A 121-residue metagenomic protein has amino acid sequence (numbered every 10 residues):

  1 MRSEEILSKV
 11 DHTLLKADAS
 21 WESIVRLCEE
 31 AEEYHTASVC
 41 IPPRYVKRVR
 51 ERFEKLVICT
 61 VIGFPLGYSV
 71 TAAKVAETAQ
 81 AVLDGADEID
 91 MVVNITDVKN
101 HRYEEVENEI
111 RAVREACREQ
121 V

Functional and structural regions predicted by a protein language model:
M1, A19-E22, R26, C40-R44 (+2 more regions): Conserved active-site and cofactor/substrate-binding residues in soluble primary-metabolism enzymes
M1-E29, N108, A112-E115: Alpha/beta catalytic cores of nucleotide-metabolism and tRNA/nucleoside-modifying enzymes
E5-W21, C59-V75, T96-R102: Active-site mouth loops of central-metabolism enzymes
L7-K9, S38-C40, V57-C59, E88-D90 (+1 more regions): Structural preference for beta-strand elements that scaffold enzyme active sites
D11, V49, A81: Conserved, mostly hydrophobic/aromatic
K16-S20, V25-R52, I58-I62, S69: Conserved alpha/beta-domain cores
P43-L66, Y103-V121: Alpha-helix-loop-beta-strand connector modules within alpha/beta enzyme cores
A76, L83-V121: Hydrophobic, well-structured mid-protein blocks that either form specific transmembrane helices
